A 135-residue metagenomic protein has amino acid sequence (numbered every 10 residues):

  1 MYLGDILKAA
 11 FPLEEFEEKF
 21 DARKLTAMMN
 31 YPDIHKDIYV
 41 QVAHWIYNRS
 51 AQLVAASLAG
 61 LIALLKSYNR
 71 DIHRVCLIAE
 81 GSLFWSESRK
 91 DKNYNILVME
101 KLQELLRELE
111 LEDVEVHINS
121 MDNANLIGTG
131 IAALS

Functional and structural regions predicted by a protein language model:
M1-S135: ATP-binding/phosphotransfer module of carbohydrate and carboxylate kinases, centering on a glycine-rich
